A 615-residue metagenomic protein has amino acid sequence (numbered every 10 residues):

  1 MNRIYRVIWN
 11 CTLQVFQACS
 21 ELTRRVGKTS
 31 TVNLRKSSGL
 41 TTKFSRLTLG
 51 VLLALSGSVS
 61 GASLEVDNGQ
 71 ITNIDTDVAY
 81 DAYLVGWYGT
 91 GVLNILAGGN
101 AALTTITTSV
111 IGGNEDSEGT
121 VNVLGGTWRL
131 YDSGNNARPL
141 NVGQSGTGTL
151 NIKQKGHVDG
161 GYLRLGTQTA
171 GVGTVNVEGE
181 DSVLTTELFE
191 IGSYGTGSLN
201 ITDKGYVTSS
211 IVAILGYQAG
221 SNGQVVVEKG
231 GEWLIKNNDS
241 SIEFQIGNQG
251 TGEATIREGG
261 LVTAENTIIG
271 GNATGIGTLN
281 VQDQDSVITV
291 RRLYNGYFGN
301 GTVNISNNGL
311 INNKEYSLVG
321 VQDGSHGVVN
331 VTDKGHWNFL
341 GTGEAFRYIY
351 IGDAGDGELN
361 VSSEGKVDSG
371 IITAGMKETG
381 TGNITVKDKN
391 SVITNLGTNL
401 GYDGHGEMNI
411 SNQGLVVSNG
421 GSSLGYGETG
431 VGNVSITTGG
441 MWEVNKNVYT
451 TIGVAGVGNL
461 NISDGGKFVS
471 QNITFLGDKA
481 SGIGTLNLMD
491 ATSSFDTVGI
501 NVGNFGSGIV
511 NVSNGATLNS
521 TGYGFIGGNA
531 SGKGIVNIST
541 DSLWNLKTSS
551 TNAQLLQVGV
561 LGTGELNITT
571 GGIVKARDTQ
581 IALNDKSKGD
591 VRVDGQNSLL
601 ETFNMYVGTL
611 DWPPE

Functional and structural regions predicted by a protein language model:
M1-N2, C11: Hydrophobic alpha-helical segments
Y5-V7: Extracellular disulfide-bonded cysteine-rich modules/repeats
N10-C11, D388: Acidic surface patches and DE-rich sequence motifs
T12, Q17-C19, R24-S60: Gram-negative bacterial Sec-dependent N-terminal signal peptides
G39, S60-E615: Beta-strand-rich extracellular passenger or scaffold domains
